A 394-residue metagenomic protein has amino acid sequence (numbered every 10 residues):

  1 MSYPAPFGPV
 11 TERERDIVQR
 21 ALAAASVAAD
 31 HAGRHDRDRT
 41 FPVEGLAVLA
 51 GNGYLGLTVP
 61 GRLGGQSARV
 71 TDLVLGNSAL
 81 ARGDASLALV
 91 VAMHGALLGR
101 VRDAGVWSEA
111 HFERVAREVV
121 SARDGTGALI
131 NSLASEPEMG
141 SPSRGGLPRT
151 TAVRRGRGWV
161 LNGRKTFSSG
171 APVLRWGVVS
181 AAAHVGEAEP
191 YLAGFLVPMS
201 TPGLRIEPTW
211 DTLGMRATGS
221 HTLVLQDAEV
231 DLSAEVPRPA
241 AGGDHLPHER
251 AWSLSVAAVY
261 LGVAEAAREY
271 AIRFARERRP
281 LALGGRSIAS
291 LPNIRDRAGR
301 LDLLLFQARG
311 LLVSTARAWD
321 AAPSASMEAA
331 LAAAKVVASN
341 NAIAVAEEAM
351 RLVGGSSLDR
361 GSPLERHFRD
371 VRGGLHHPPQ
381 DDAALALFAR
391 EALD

Functional and structural regions predicted by a protein language model:
G8, E12-R15, S255, G285 (+4 more regions): Register-specific recognition of a single heptad position within extended alpha-helical repeats
Q19-L22, G262, P292, G299 (+4 more regions): Generic structural signal for well-ordered, non-transmembrane alpha-helical segments in soluble/cytosolic regions
G33-D36, F306-V337, M350-L358: C-terminal helix-coil-helix/basic helical segment that borders enzyme active sites and/or dimer interfaces and provides
V43, A47-A50, L57-R164, S169: Glycine-rich flavin
R164-R205: A short core secondary-structure module
T166-A171, W252-S255, G374-H377: Glycine-rich phosphate/pyrophosphate-binding beta-alpha loops
D211-L304: Glycine-rich beta->alpha junctions and the first turn(s) of the following alpha-helix
G355-D394: Glycine-rich phosphate/cofactor-binding loops in nucleotide/flavin-utilizing enzymes
